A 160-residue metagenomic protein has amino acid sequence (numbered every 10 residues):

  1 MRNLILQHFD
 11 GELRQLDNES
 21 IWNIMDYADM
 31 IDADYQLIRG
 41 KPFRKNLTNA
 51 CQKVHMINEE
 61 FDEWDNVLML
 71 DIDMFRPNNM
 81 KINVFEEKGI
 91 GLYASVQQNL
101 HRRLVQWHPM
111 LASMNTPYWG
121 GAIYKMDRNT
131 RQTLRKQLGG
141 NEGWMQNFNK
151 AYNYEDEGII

Functional and structural regions predicted by a protein language model:
M1-W64: N-terminal anchoring/stem segment of glycosyltransferases
Q7-H8, R39, L70-I72, N78 (+3 more regions): Short His-Asn-centered micro-motif
I21-M25, I57-N58, K81-V84, E157-I160: Short amphipathic alpha-helical segments and helix-helix/interface helices
N49-R103: GT-A fold catalytic core of metal-dependent nucleotide-sugar glycosyltransferases, centered on the diacidic
K53, L70, W119-G120, D156: Residues that flank catalytic or metal-binding motifs in active/ligand-binding sites
H101-M114, T130-Q132: Short, flexible, basic/aromatic active-site loop/helix in glycosyltransferases
L111-K125: A recurrent flexible, glycine/aromatic-enriched loop bordering the glycosyltransferase active site that acts as
G121-I160: Catalytic core and acceptor-binding pocket of nucleotide-sugar-dependent glycosyltransferases
